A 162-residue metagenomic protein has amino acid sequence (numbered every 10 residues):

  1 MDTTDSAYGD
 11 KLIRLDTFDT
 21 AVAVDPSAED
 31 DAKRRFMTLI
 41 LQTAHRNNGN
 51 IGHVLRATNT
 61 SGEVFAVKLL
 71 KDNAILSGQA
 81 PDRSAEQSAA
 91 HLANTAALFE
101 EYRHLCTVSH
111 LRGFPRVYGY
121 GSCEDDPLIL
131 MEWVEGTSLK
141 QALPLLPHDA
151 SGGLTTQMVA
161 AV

Functional and structural regions predicted by a protein language model:
D2-F36: Juxta-kinase regulatory segment immediately upstream of eukaryotic protein kinase catalytic domains
Q42-G49: Protein kinase glycine-rich loop
G49-I51, C123-D126: Short acidic/glycine-enriched loop/turn segments that link adjacent beta-strands
G52-H53, A57-A96: ATP-binding glycine-rich loop module of kinase domains
R103-R112: Structural motif at the C-terminus of the N-lobe alphaC helix and the adjacent alphaC-beta4 loop of the Hanks-type
Y120: Activation-segment/catalytic-loop signature of the eukaryotic protein kinase fold
E124-S138: Conserved short submotifs of the Hanks-type protein kinase catalytic core that shape the nucleotide-binding pocket
L146-V162: Activation segment of protein kinase catalytic domains, centered on the conserved DFG
